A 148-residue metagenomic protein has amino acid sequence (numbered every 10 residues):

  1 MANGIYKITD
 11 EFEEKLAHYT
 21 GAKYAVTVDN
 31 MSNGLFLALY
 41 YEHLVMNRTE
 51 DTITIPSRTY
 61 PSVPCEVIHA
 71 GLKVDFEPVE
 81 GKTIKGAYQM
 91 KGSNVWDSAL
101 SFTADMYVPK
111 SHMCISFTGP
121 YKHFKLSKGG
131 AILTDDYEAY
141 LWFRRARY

Functional and structural regions predicted by a protein language model:
M1-N33, Y41: Conserved N-terminal alpha-helix of the aminotransferase class I/II PLP-enzyme fold
T27, I55-P56, I132: Conserved SAM-binding loop
S32-G34, T59-P61, A99-S101, P120-H123 (+1 more regions): Short, solvent-exposed loop/turn segments at secondary-structure junctions
Y40-D105: PLP-dependent aminotransferase-like
K85, A104-Y107, K122-S127: Short, charged, surface-exposed secondary-structure boundary motifs
M106-T118: A short alpha/beta connector and helix-capping loop motif
P120-Y148: Conserved core segment of the aminotransferase class I/II
